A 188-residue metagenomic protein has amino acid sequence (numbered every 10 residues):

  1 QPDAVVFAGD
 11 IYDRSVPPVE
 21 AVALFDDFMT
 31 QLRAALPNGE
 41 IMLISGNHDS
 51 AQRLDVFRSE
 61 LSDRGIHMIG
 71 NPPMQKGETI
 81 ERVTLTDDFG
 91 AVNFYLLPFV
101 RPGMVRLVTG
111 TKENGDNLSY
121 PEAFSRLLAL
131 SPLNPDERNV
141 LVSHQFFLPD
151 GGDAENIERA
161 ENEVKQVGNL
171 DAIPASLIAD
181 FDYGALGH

Functional and structural regions predicted by a protein language model:
Q1-F7, I11-L186: Extended recognition/assembly regions associated with phosphoester-bond processing machinery
